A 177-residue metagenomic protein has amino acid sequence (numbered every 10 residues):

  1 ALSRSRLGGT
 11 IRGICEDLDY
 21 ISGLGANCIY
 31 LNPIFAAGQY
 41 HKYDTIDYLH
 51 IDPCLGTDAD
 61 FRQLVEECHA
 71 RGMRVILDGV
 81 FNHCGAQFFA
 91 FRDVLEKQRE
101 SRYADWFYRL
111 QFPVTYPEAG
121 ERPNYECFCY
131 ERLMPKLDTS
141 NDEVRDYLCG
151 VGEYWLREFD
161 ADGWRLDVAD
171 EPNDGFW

Functional and structural regions predicted by a protein language model:
A1-N27, I34-F159: Substrate-binding/active-site clefts of carbohydrate-active enzymes
Y30, G175-F176: Phosphate- and divalent-cation-binding pockets in alpha/beta enzyme and binding domains that engage nucleotide-derived
Y30-P33, D167: Residue-level recognition of beta-strand->loop/alpha-helix junctions
P53-L55, D170-G175: Acidic-and-aromatic substrate-binding clefts and catalytic sites of carbohydrate-active enzymes
I76, G163-A169: Short catalytic-loop micro-motif centered on adjacent basic/acidic residues
F88, F176-W177: A short acidic (Asp/Glu
